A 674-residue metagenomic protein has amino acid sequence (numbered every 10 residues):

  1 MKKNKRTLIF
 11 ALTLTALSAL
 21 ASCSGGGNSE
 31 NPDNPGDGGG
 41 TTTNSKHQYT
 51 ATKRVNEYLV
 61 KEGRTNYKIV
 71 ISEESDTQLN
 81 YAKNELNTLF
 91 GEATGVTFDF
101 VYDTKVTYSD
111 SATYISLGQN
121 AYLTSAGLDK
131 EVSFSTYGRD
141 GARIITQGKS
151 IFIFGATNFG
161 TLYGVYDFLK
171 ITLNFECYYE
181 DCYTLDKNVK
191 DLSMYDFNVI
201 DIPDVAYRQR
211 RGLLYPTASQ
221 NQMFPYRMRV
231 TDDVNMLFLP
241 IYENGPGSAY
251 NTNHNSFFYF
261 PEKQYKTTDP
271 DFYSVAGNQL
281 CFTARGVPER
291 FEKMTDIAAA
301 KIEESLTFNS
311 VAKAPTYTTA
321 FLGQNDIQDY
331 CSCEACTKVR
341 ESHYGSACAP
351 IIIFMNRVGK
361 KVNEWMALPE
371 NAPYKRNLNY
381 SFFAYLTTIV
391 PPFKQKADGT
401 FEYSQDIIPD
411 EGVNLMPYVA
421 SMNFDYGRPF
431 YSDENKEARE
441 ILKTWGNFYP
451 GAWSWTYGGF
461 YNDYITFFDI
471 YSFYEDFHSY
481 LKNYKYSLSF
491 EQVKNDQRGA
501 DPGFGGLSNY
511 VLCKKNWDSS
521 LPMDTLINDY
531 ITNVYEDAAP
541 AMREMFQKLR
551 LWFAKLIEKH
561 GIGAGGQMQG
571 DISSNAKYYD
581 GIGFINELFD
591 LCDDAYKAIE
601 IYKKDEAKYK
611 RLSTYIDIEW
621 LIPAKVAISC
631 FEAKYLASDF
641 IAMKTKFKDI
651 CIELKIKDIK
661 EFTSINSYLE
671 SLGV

Functional and structural regions predicted by a protein language model:
M1-F10: Bacterial N-terminal signal peptides that target proteins for export
A19-S22: C-terminal motif of bacterial Sec signal peptides marking the signal peptidase cleavage site
N34-R143, V189, S193-V199: Acidic, contiguous N-terminal accessory segments
T77, A82-E85, L89, A93 (+4 more regions): Feature activates predominantly on carbohydrate-active enzymes
F282, G286-D296, E304-K313, D433-W552: Structured mid-domain segments that build the active-site/substrate or prosthetic-cofactor binding neighborhood
M355-K394, G451-Y461, S489-Q492: Aromatic-lined carbohydrate-recognition surfaces of secreted/lumenal glycan-active proteins
Y380-M422, I465-S472, D501-L507: Substrate-binding cleft/loops of secretory-pathway carbohydrate-active enzymes
L512-V674: Catalytic domains of carbohydrate-active enzymes that cleave complex glycans
